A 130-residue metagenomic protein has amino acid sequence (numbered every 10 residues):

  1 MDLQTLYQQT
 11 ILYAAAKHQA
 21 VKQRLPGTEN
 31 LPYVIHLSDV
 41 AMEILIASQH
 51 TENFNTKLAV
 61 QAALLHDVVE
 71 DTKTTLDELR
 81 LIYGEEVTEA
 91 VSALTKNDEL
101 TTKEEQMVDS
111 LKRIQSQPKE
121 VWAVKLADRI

Functional and structural regions predicted by a protein language model:
M1-I130: Active-site helical microenvironments for divalent-metal-assisted chemistry
